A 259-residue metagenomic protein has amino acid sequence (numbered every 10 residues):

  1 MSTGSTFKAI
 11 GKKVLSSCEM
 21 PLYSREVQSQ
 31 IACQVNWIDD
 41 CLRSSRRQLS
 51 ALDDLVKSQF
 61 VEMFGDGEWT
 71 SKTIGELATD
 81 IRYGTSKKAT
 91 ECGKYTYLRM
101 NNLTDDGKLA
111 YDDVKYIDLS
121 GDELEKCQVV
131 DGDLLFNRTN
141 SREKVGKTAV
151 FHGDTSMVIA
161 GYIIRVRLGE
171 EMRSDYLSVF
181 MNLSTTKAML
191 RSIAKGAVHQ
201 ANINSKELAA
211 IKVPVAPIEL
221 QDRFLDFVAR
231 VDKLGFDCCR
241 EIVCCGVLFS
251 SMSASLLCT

Functional and structural regions predicted by a protein language model:
M1, A9-G11, E125-N182, N204: A short beta-sheet element
T3-E26, S156-I163, M172-D175, L190 (+1 more regions): A short glycine-rich beta-alpha junction/loop motif
S17-N36, D40-G84, A210-L225, A229-T259: Non-catalytic DNA-recognition/assembly elements of restriction-modification systems
G75-K87, N101-D133: Sequence-specific dsDNA recognition surfaces
K94, D113, A160-Y162: A generic structural signal for short beta-strands and their flanking turns/coil linkers
